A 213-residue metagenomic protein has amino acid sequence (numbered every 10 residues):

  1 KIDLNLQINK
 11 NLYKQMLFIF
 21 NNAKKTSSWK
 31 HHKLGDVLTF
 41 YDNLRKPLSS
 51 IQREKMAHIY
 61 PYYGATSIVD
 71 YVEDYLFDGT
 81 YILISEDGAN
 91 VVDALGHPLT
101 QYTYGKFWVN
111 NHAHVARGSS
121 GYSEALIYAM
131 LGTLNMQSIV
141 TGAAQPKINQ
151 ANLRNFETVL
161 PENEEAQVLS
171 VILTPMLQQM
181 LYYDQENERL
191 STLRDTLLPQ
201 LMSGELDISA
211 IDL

Functional and structural regions predicted by a protein language model:
K1-L48, Q52-G64, V159, N163-I208: Non-catalytic DNA-recognition/assembly elements of restriction-modification systems
H32-P161, D212-L213: DNA target-recognition domains and sequence-specific DNA-contacting regions of bacterial/archaeal
